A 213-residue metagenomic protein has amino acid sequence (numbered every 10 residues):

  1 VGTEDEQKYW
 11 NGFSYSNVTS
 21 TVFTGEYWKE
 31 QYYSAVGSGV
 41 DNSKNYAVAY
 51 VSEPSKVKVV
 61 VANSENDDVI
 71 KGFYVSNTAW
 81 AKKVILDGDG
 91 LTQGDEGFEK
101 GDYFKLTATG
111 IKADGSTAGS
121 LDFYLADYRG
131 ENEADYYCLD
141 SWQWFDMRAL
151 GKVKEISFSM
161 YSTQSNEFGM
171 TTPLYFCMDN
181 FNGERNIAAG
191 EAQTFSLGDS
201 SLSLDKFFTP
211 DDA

Functional and structural regions predicted by a protein language model:
V1-V60, E65: N-terminal targeting leaders for non-cytosolic proteins
E65, F98-D102, Y175: A generic structural micro-feature
E65-G72, K152-V153: Extended extracellular/luminal ectodomain segments enriched in beta-structured repeat modules
K71-D87: Secretory/extracellular carbohydrate-interaction modules and structurally similar beta-sandwich "look-alikes"
N77, M160, K206: Residues on the solvent-exposed faces and adjacent turns of beta-rich solenoids used to engage binding targets
V84-L106: Short coil-to-beta strand junction motifs in C2/discoidin
L106-N186: Terminal, low-complexity interaction segments
I187-A213: Surface-exposed, beta-sheet-biased, low-hydrophobicity segments with strongly acidic/polar composition
